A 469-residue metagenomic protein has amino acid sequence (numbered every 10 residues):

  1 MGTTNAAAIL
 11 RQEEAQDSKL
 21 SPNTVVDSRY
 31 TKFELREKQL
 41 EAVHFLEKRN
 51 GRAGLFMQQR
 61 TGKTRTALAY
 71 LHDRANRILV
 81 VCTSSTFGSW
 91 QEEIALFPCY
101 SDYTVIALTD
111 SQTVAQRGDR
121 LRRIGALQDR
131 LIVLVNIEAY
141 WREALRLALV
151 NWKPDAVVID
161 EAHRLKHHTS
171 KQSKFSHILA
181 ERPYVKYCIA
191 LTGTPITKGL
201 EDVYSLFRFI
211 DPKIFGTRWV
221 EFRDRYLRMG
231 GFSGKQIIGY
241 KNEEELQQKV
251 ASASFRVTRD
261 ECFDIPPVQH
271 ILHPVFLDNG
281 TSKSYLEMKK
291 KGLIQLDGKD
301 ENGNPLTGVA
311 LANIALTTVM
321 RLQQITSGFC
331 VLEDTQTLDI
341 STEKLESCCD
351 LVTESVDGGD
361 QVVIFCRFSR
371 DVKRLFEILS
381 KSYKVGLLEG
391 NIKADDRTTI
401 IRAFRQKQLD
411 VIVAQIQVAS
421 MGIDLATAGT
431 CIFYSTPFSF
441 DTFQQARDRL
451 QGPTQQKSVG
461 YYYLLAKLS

Functional and structural regions predicted by a protein language model:
A15-L55: Conserved pre-motif I regulatory segment
N50-Y70: Walker A/P-loop
T66, A75-L96, T197-D202, R367-S369: Conserved Walker A/P-loop ATP-binding site and its immediately adjacent core in helicase/helicase-like ATPase domains
F87-Q112, I210-K213: Conserved helix-turn-beta segment of the N-terminal RecA-like "Helicase ATP-binding" lobe in SF1/SF2 helicases
R117-R120, Q361-F365, K373-F376, S380-A419: Conserved helicase ATPase core of P-loop NTP-dependent helicases/translocases
L127-E143, A403-S420: Conserved two-lobed SF2 helicase motor
L134-A139, R146-K153, S170-K186, F215-T335 (+2 more regions): Inter-lobe coupling linker of SF2 helicases/translocases
V185-E221, C262-K289, A414-S469: SF2 helicase/translocase ATPase core recognition
